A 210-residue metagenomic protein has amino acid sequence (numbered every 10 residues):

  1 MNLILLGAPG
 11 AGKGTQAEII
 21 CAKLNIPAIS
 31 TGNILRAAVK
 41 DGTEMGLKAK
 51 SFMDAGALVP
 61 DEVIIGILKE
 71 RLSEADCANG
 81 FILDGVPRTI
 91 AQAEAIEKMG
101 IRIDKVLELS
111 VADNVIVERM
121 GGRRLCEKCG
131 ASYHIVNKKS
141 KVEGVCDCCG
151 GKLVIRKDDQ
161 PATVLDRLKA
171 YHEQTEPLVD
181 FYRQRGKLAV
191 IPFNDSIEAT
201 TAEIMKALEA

Functional and structural regions predicted by a protein language model:
M1-A210: Glycine-rich phosphate-binding loop of ATP-dependent small-molecule kinases
